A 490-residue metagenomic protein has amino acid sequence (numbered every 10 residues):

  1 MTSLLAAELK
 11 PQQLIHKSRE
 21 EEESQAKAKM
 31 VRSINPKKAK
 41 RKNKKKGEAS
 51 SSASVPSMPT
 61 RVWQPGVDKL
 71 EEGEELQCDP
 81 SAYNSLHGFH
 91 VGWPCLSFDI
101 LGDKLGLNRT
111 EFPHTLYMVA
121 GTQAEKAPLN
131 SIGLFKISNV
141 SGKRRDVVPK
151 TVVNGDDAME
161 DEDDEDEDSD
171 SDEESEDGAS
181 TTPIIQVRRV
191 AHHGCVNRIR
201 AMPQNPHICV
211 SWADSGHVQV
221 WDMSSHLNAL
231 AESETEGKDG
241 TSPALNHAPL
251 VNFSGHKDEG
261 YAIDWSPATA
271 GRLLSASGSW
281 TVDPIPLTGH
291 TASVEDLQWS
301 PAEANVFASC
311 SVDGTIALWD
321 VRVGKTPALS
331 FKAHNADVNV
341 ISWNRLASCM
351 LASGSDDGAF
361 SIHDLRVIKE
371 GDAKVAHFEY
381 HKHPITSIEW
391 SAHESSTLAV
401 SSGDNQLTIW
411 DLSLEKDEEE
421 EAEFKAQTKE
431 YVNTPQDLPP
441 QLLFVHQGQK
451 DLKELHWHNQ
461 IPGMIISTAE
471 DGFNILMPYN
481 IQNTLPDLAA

Functional and structural regions predicted by a protein language model:
L4-L5, K29-D99, K104-R188, G216-N246 (+2 more regions): Beta-propeller domains
R32, G88-L101, V190-V196, L297 (+2 more regions): Repeat-based blade/solenoid architectures
P94, H114, P128, C195 (+5 more regions): Beta-rich catalytic cores
G102-L105, E111-H114, P203-N205, P267-T269 (+4 more regions): Residue-level detector of Asp-centered blade-edge/turn motifs that repeat once per structural unit in beta-propeller
S138-S141, D177-A179, S215-L250, K257 (+6 more regions): Per-blade loop-tip surfaces of WD-repeat and WD-like beta-propellers in eukaryotic adaptors/scaffolds
T397, S401-I409, P439, F444-E470: C-terminal transmembrane module of eukaryotic multi-pass membrane proteins
